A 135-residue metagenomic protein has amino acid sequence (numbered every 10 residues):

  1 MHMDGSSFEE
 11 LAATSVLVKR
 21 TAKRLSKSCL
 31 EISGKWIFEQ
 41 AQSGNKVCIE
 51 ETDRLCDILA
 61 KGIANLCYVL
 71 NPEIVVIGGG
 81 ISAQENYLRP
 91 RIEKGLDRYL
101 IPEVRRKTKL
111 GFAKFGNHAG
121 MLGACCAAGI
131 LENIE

Functional and structural regions predicted by a protein language model:
H2-E135: ATP-binding/phosphotransfer module of carbohydrate and carboxylate kinases, centering on a glycine-rich
